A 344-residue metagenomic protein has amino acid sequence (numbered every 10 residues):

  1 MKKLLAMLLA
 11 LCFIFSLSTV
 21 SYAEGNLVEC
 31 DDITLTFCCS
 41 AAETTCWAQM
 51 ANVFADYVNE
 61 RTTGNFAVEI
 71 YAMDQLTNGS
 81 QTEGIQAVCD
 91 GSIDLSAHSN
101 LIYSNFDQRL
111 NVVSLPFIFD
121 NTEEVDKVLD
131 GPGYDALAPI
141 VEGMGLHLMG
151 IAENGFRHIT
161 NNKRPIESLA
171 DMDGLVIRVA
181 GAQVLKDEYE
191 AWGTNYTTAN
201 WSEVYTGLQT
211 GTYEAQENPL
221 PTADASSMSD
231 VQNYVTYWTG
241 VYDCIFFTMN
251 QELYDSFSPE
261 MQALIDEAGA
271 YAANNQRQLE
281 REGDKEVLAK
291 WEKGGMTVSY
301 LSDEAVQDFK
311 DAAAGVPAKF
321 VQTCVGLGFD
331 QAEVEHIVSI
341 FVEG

Functional and structural regions predicted by a protein language model:
M1-T34, E343-G344: Short, low-complexity disordered leader/linker segments with a strong preference for bacterial N-terminal type II
K2, L8, F15, E83 (+3 more regions): A residue-level detector for conformationally permissive "hinge/kink" positions
S18, P132-A136, V184: Transmembrane alpha-helix boundary/anchor motif
E24-E123, E142-G344: N-terminal secretory/targeting leader peptides
D120-I140: A gly/proline- and charged-residue-enriched helix-loop-helix capping module
